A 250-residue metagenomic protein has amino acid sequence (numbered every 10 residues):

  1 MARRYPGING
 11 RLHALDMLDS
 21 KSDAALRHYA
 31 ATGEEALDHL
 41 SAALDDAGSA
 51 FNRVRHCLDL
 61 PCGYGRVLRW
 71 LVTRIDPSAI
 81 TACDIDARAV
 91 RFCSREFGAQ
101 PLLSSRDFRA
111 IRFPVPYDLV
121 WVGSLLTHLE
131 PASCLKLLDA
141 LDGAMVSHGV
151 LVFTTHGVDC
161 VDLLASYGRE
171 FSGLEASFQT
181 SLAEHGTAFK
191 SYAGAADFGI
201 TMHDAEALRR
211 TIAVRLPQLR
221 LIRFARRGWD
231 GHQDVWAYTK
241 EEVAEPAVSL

Functional and structural regions predicted by a protein language model:
M1-N52, H56, G63-I111, P131 (+1 more regions): Class I (Rossmann-like) S-adenosyl-L-methionine-dependent methyltransferase catalytic domain, capturing the SAM-binding
L60-P61, C83, V122-S124, M145: Short His-Asn-centered micro-motif
I111-V120: A short acidic, Gly/Pro-enriched loop at the edge of an enzyme's catalytic core that lines a small-molecule cofactor
L119-A132: A short SAM/SAH-binding and catalytic strip from SAM-dependent methyltransferases
L135-S147: A short glycine-rich, Lys/Arg-flanked "PGG" loop and its adjoining helix->strand segment in the class I
